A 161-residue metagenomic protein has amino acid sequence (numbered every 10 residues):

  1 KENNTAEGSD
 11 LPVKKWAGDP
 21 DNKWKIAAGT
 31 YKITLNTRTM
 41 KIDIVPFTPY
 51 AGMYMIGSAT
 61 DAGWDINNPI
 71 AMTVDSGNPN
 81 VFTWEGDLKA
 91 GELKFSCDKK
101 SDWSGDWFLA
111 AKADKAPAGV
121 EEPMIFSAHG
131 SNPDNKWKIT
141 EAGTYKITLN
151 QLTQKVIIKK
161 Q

Functional and structural regions predicted by a protein language model:
K1-G18, F47-A90, D98-E122: Aromatic-rich carbohydrate-binding modules that target alpha-glucans
W16-G18, A27-G29, I66, N78-N80 (+2 more regions): Residues that act as N-cap/strand-start positions at coil-to-secondary-structure junctions
W24-I26, Y31-L35, I42-I44, W137-I139 (+2 more regions): Fold-core signature of tandem repeat domains
G29, A51, G91, G143: Residues that flank catalytic or metal-binding motifs in active/ligand-binding sites
T37-T39, T73-P79, Q151-T153: Short, ordered beta-strand-loop transition motifs
R38, V45-P49, G86-K89, L152-T153 (+1 more regions): Secondary-structure transition/turn motif
M40, A110-K138, T148-K160: Extracellular jelly-roll beta-sandwich "head" domains, especially the C-terminal globular C1q domain
